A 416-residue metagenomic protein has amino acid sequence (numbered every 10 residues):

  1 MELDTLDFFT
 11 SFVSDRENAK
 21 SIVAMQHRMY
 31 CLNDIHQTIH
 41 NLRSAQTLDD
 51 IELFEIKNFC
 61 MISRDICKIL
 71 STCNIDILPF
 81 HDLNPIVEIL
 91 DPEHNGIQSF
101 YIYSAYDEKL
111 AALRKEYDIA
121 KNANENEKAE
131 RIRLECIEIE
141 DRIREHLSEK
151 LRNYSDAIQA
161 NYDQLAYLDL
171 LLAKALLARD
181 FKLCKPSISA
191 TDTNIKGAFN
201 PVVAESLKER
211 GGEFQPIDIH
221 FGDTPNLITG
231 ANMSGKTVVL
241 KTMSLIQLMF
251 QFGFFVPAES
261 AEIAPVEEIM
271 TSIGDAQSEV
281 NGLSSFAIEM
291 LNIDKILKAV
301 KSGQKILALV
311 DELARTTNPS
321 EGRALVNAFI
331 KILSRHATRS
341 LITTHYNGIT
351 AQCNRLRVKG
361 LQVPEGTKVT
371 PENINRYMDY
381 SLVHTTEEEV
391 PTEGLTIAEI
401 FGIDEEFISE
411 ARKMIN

Functional and structural regions predicted by a protein language model:
M1-L110: Conserved amphipathic alpha-helical "coupling/scaffold" segments that transmit conformational changes between domains
L3, D7-E17, H36-R43, C60-S71 (+8 more regions): A structural signal for well-ordered alpha-helices, especially hydrophobic packing surfaces of coiled-coils
N18, L147-R152, N226-G230: Glycine- and acidic
D49-I56, R179-S187, I408-K413: Conserved C-terminal helix/linker of AAA+ ATPases
I69-F80, H146-E149, L177-K185: Long amphipathic alpha-helical segments
N84-Y167: Extended, charged alpha-helical coiled-coil/arm scaffolds that mediate oligomerization and mechanical coupling in large
D163-A204: Charged, amphipathic alpha-helical linker segments immediately N-terminal to NTP-binding catalytic cores
S189-N416: ATPase nucleotide-binding head domains, primarily ABC-like/P-loop NTPase cores
